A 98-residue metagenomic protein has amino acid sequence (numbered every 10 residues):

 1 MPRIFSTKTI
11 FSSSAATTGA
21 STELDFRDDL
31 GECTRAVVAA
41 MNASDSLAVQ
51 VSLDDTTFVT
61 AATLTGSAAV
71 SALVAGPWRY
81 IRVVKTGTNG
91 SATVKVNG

Functional and structural regions predicted by a protein language model:
P2-R3, A36-A39, T60: Residue-level detection of beta-strand scaffold positions
P2-R3, T88-G98: Edge beta-strands of jelly-roll/beta-sandwich modules across compartments, strongly enriched in secreted/luminal
F5-S12, D55-T63: Surface-exposed loop/edge segments in extracytoplasmic proteins
T7, S13-S14, M41, L73 (+3 more regions): Compositionally biased, intrinsically disordered low-complexity segments
F11-L30, N42-S44, T63-S71, T88-A92: Surface-exposed ligand/attachment interfaces on beta-rich extracellular proteins
E32-V38, A75-A92: Noncatalytic modules at the cell exterior or secretory-pathway interfaces, chiefly beta-strand-rich lectin/adhesion
S46-A48: Conserved beta-strand and immediately adjacent loop positions that scaffold enzyme active sites
Q50-S52: Conserved Ser/Thr-centered positions that define the repeating blades of beta-propeller domains
